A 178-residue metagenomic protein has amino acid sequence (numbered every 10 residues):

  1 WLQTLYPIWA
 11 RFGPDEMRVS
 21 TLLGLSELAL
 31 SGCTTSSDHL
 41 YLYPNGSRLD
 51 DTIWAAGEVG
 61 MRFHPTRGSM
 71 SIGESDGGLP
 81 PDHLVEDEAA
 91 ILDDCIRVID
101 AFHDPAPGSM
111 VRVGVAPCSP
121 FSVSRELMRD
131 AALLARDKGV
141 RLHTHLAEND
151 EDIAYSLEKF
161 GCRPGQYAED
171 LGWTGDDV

Functional and structural regions predicted by a protein language model:
W1-H39, Y43-R62, I91-G108: Alpha-helical scaffold segments that flank or form the walls of functional sites
S47-V178: Metal-coordinating catalytic core of metallo-dependent amide/deamination hydrolases
